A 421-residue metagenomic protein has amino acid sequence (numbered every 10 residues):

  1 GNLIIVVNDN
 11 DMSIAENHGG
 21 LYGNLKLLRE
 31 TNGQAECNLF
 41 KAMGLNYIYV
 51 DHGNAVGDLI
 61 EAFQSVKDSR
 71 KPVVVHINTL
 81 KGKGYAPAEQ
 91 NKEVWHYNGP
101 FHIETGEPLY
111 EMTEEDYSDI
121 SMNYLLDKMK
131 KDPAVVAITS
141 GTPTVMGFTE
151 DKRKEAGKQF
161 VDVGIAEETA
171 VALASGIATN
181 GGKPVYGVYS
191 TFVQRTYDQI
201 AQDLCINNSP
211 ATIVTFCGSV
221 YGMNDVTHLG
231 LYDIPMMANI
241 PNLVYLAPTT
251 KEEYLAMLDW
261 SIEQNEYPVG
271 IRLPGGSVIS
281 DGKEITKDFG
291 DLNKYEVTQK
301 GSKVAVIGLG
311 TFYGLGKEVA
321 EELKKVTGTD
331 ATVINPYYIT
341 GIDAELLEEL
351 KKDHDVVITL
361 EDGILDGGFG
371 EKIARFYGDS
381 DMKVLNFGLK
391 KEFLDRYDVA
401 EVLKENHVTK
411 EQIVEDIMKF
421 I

Functional and structural regions predicted by a protein language model:
G1, F160, T169-I177, G182-G187 (+2 more regions): Extended, hydrophobic alpha-helical segments in both membrane/secreted and soluble proteins
N2-V94, Y110-Y124, K128-E155, D162 (+5 more regions): Thiamine diphosphate
A62, Q199, M257-L258: Short beta-alpha junctions and helix-cap segments that line functional grooves
W95-T105: Surface-exposed loop/turn segments flanking beta-strands in extracellular/periplasmic regions
P100-H102, A238-K283: Helix-enriched interaction subdomains in cytosolic or periplasmic regions, typified by TIR/SEFIR signaling/NADase cores
L231-Y232, I240: Short, solvent-exposed loop/turn segments at the edges of secondary structure
